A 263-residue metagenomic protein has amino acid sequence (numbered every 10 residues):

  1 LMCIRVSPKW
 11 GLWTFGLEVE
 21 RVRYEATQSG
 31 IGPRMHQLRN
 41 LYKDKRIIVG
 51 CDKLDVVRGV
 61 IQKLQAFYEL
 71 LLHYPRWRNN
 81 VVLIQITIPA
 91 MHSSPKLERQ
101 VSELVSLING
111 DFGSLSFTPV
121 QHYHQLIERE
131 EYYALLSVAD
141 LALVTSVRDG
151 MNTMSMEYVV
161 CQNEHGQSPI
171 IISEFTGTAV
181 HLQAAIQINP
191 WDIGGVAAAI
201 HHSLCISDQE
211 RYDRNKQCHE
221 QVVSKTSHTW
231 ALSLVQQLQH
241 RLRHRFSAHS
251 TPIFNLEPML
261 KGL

Functional and structural regions predicted by a protein language model:
M2-K9, R23-I48, P75-R78: Nucleotide-sugar donor-binding and catalytic loop/hinge architecture of NDP-sugar-dependent glycosyltransferases
I4-G16, T87-P89, S116, S207-L263: C-terminal amphipathic helix plus adjacent low-complexity, charged tail appended to glycosyltransferase catalytic
H36-R39, Y133, H219: Short hydrophobic/charged patches on amphipathic alpha-helices used for structural packing and interfaces
Y42-V57, I84: Conserved donor-binding/catalytic core segment of Leloir-type glycosyltransferases
D55-E69: A conserved mid-protein helix/loop that constitutes part of the nucleotide-sugar donor-binding site
L71-I84, S137, L141-S224, T229 (+1 more regions): Catalytic binding pocket for nucleotide-activated donors in carbohydrate/polymer assembly enzymes
T87-E130: Nucleotide-activated donor-binding/catalytic signature segment of Leloir-type glycosyltransferases, i.e., the conserved
E128-A139: Short acidic alpha-helix that forms the nucleotide-activated donor recognition element in Leloir-type transferases
